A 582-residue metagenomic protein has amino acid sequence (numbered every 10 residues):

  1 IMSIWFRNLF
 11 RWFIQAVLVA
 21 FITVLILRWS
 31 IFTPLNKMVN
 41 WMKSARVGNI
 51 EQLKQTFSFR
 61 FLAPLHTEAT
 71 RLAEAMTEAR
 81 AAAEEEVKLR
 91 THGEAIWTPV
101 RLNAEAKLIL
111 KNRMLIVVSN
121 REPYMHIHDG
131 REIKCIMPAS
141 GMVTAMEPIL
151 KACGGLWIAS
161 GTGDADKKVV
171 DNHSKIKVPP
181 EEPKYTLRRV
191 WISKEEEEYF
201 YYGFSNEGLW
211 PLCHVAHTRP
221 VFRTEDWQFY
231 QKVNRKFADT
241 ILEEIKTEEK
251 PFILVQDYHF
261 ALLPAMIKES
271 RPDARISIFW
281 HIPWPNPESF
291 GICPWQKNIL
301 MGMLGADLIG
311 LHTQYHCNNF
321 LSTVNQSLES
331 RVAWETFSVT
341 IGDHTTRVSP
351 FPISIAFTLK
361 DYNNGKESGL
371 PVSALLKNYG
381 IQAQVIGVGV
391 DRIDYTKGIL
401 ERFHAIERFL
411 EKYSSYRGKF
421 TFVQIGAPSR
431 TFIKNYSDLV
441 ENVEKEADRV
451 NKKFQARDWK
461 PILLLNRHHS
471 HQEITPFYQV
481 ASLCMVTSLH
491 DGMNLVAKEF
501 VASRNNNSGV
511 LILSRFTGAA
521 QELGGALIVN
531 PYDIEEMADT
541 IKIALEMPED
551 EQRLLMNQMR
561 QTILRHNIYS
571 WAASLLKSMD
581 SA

Functional and structural regions predicted by a protein language model:
I1-F13: Membrane-interface helix-start motif
W5-F6, L18, E68-E94: PAS-family sensory modules
Q15-F32: Cytosolic-side ends of inner-membrane transmembrane helices, especially those that anchor bacterial signal-transduction
V19-F21, S44-R46, I278, A538-D539: A short alpha-helix capping/helix-coil boundary motif
I31-Q52, T56-F57, H66, T70-R80: Membrane-proximal alpha-helical signal-transduction linkers
E84-A582: Catalytic cores of carbohydrate-active enzymes across secretory and cytosolic contexts
